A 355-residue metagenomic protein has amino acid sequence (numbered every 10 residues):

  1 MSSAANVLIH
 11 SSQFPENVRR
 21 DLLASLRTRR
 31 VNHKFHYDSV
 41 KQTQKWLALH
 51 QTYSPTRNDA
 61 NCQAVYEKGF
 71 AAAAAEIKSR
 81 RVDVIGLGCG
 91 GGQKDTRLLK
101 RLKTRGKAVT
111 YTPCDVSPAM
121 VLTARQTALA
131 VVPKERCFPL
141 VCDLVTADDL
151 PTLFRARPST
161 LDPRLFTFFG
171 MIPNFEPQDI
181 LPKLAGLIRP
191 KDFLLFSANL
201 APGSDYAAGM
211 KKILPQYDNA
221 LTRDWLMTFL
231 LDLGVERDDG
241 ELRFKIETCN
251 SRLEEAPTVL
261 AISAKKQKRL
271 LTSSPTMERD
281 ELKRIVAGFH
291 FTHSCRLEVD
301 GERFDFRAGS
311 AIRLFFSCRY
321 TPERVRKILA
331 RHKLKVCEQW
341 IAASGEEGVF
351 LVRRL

Functional and structural regions predicted by a protein language model:
M1-G86, G92-L140, A147-D148, L153-R155 (+4 more regions): Rossmann-like AdoMet
L98, L184-L187: Class I S-adenosylmethionine-dependent transferase superfamily signal
D162-L184: A short SAM/SAH-binding and catalytic strip from SAM-dependent methyltransferases
P190-G203: Conserved beta-strand signature within the Rossmann-like core of class I S-adenosyl-L-methionine
P215-N250, S263, K268-C318, P322-H332: Substrate-binding/catalytic lobe of Class I Rossmann-like enzymes that use SAM or dcSAM, i.e., the mid-to-C-terminal
E241-F244, L334-S344: Conserved S-adenosyl-L-methionine
L282-R284, E346-L351: Short hydrophobic/aromatic beta-strand or adjacent loop that forms the aromatic wall/cage of a ligand/substrate-binding
R326, A330, C337-E338, L351-L355: C-terminal target-recognition/interaction regions appended to catalytic cores
